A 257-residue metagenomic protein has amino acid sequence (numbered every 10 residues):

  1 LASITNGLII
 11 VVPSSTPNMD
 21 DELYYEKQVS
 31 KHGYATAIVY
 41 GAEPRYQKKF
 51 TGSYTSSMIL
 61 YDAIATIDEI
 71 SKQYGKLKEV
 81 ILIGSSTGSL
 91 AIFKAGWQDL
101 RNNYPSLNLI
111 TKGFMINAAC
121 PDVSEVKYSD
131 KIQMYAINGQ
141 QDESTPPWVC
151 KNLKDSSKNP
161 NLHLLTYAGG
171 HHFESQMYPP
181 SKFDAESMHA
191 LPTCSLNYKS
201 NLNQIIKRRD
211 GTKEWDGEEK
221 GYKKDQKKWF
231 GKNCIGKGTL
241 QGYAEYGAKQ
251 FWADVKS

Functional and structural regions predicted by a protein language model:
S3-N6, V11-Q47, D122-V123, E143-P146: Short substrate-entry loop that stabilizes the transition state in hydrolases
G52-Q73, K94: Alpha/beta-hydrolase active-site loop
Y74-S86: Alpha/beta-hydrolase fold nucleophile elbow
S89-N103: Short glycine-enriched nucleophile-adjacent loop and the immediately C-terminal alpha-helix near the catalytic center
N103-C120: A conserved short beta-strand
A136-N138: Short beta-strand/loop motif that positions the catalytic acidic residue of the alpha/beta-hydrolase fold
T145-D155: Short alpha-helix in the alpha/beta-hydrolase fold that links the catalytic acid
N161-S257: C-terminal catalytic histidine-bearing segment of alpha/beta-hydrolase fold enzymes
